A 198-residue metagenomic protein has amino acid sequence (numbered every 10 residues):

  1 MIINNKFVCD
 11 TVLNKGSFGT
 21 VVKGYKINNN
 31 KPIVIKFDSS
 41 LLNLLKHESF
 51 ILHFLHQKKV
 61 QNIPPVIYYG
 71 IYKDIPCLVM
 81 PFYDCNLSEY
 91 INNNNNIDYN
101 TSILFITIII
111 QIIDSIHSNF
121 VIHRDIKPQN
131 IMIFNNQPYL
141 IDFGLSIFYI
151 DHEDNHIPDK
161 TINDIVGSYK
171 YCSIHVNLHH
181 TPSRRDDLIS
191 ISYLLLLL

Functional and structural regions predicted by a protein language model:
D10-G16, V21: Protein kinase glycine-rich loop
T20, G24-H47: ATP-binding glycine-rich loop module of kinase domains
F50-Q61: Structural motif at the C-terminus of the N-lobe alphaC helix and the adjacent alphaC-beta4 loop of the Hanks-type
P65-P76: Short beta-strand micro-motifs within the conserved protein kinase catalytic domain, predominantly in the N-lobe
Y83-N92: Structural motif in protein kinase domains
F105-I106: Activation segment signature within eukaryotic-like protein kinase domains
H117-I133: Catalytic-loop of the protein kinase fold
F134-V166: Activation segment/activation loop of eukaryotic-type protein kinase catalytic domains
